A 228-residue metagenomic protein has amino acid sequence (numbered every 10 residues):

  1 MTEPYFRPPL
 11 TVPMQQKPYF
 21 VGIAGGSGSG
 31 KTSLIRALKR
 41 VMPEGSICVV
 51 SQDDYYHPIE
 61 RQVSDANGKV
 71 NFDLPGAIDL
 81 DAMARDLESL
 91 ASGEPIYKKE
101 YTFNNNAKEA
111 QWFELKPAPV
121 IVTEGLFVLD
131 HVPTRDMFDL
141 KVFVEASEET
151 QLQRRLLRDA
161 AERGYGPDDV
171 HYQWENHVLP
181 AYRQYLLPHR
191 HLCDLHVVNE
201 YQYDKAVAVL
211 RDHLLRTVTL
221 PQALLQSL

Functional and structural regions predicted by a protein language model:
T2-P13, K116-P117, L157-A160, L179-L228: NTP-dependent small-molecule kinase module
G26: P-loop (Walker A) phosphate-binding loop of NTP-binding proteins
K31: Conserved lysine of the Walker
L34: Hydrophobic positions on the alpha1 helix immediately C-terminal to the Walker A/P-loop
G45-V49, H57-N105: Conserved nucleotide-sensing/catalytic segment adjacent to the nucleotide-binding pocket in NTP-handling enzymes
D86-T123, V128-L129, P221: Phosphate-binding/switch loop-helix module in NTP-utilizing enzymes
E109-A161: ATP-dependent NMP and nucleoside kinases share a basic, alpha-helical "lid"
